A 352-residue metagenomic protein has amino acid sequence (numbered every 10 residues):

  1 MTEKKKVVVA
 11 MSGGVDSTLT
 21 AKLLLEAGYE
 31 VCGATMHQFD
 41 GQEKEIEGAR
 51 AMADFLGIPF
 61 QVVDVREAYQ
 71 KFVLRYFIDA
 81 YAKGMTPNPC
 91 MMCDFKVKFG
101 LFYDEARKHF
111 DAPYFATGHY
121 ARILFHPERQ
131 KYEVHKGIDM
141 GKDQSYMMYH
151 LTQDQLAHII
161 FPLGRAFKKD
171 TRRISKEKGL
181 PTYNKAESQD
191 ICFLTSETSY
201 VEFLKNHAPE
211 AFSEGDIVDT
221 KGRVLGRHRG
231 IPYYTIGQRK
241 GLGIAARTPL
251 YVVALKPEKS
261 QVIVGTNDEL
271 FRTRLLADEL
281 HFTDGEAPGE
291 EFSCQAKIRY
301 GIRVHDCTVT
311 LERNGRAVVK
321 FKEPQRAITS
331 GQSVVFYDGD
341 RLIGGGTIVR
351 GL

Functional and structural regions predicted by a protein language model:
M1-Y149, I160, K169-D170, K176: ATP-dependent adenylation/nucleotidyltransferase module used to activate substrates
A116-I123, E128-L352: AMP-forming adenylation/ATP pyrophosphatase catalytic core
